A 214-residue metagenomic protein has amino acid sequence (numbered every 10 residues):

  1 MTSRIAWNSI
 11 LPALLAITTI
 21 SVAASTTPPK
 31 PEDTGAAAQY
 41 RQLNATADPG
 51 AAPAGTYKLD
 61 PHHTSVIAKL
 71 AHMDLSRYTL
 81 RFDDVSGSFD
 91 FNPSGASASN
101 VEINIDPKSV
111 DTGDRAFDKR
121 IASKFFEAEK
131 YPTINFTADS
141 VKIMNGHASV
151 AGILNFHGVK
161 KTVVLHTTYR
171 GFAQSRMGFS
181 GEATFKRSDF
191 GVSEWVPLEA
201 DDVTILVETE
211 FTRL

Functional and structural regions predicted by a protein language model:
T2-L11: Bacterial N-terminal signal peptides that target proteins for export
I10-S21: Bacterial N-terminal signal peptides
A23-L214: Low-complexity, acidic/polar, glycine-enriched regions of mature
